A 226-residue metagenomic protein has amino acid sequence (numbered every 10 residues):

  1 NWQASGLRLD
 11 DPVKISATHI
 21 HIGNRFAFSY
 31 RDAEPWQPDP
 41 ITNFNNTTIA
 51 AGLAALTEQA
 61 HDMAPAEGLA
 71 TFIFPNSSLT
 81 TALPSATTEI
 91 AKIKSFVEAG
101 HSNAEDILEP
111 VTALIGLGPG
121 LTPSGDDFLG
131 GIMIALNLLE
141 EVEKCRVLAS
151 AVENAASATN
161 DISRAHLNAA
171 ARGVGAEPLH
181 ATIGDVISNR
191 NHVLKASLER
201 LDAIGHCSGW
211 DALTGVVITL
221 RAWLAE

Functional and structural regions predicted by a protein language model:
N1-G100, A104-E105, E109, G120-G125 (+5 more regions): Phosphate/adenylate-binding glycine loop and adjacent helical scaffold
I115-P123, A169, E199-S208: A short glycine/serine-rich beta->alpha loop
P119-N137, S208-L220: Conserved phosphate/anionic-ligand binding catalytic regions in large, soluble enzymes, centered on
L136-V147, R221-E226: Short helix-capping/linker segments at secondary-structure and domain boundaries
V147-S157: Long, charge-rich alpha-helical interaction segments
P178-E226: Acidic, carboxylate-rich catalytic segments that either coordinate divalent cations
